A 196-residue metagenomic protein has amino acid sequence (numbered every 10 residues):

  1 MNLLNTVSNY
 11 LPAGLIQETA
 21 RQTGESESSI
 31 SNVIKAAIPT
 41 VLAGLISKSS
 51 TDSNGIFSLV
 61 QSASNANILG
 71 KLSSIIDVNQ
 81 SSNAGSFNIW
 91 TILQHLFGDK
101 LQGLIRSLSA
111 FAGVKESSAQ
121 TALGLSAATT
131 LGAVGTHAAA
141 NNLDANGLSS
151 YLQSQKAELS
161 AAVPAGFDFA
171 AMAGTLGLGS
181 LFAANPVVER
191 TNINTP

Functional and structural regions predicted by a protein language model:
M1-P196: A structural "flexibility-hinge" signal
